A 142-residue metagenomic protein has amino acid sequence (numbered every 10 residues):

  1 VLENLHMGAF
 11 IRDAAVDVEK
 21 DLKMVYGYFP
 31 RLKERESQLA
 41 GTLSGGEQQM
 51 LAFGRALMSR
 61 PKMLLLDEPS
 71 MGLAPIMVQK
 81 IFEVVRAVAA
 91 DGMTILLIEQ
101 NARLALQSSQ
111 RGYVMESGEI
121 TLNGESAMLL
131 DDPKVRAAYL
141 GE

Functional and structural regions predicted by a protein language model:
V1-K20, Y28-K33, G124, E142: ABC-type ATPase nucleotide-binding domains, specifically the catalytic core motifs of the NBD
L39-L43, E47: Conserved ABC ATPase signature
F53: Hydrophobic anchor residue at the start of the ABC signature
A56-L57: ABC ATPase C-loop
R60: Conserved catalytic motifs of ABC-family nucleotide-binding domains
L64-E68: Catalytic Walker B motif of ABC-type/P-loop ATPase nucleotide-binding domains
Q79-D91: Helical segment within the ABC ATPase nucleotide-binding domain
